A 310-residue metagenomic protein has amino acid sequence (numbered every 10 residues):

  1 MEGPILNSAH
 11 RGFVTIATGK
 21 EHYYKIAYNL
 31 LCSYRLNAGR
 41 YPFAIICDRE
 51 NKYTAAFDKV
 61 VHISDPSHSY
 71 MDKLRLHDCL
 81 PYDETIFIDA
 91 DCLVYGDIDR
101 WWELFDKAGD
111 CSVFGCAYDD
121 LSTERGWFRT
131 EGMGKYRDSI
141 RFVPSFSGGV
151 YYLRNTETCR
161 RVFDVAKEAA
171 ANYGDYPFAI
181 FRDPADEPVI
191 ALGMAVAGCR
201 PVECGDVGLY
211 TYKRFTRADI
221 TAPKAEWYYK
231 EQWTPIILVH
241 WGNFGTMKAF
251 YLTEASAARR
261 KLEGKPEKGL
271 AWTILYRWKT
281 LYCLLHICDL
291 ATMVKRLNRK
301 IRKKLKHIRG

Functional and structural regions predicted by a protein language model:
M1-K25: N-proximal low-complexity "stem/linker" segments adjacent to membrane-targeting elements
E2-A9, I45, R141-F142, E157-G310: A glycosyltransferase accessory/donor-loop signature
S33-Y41: Short, acidic, metal-binding catalytic loop of nucleotide-sugar glycosyltransferases
I45-Y53, G96-I98, V207: Short, polar loop motifs at secondary-structure junctions
C47-L80: Active-site-proximal specificity loops/subdomain of glycosyltransferases
T85-F87: Short aromatic/hydrophobic "clamp" motif used to bind/position activated sugar donors
D89-L93: The conserved acidic donor/metal-binding loop of glycosyltransferases
G96-K135: Conserved donor-nucleotide/metal-binding helix-loop-beta segment in metal-dependent transferases, i.e., the alpha-helix
